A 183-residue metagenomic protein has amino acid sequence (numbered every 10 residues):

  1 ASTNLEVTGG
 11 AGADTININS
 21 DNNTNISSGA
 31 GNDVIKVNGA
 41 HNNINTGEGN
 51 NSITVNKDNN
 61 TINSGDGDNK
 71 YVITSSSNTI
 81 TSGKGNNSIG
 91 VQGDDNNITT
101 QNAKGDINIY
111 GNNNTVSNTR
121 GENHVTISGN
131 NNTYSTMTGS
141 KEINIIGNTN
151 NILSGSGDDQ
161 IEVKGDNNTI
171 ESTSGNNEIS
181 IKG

Functional and structural regions predicted by a protein language model:
A1-N19, N23: N-terminal segments that cap or nucleate solenoid repeat domains
T8-G10, N19, S27-G29, N38 (+16 more regions): Extracellular repeat turn/loop positions enriched in glycine and acidic/polar residues, especially those that create
A13, N23, N32-D33, H41 (+15 more regions): Consensus positions within tandem repeat domains that build extended binding/scaffold surfaces
T15-I18, V34-K36, S52-T54, Y71-V72 (+7 more regions): Structural signature of tandem-repeat unit edges
I16, I35, I44, I53 (+8 more regions): Conserved catalytic-core segments centered on acid/base and nucleophilic motifs
I170, E178-G183: Short, intrinsically disordered, charge-balanced linker/junction segments flanking boundaries in proteins
